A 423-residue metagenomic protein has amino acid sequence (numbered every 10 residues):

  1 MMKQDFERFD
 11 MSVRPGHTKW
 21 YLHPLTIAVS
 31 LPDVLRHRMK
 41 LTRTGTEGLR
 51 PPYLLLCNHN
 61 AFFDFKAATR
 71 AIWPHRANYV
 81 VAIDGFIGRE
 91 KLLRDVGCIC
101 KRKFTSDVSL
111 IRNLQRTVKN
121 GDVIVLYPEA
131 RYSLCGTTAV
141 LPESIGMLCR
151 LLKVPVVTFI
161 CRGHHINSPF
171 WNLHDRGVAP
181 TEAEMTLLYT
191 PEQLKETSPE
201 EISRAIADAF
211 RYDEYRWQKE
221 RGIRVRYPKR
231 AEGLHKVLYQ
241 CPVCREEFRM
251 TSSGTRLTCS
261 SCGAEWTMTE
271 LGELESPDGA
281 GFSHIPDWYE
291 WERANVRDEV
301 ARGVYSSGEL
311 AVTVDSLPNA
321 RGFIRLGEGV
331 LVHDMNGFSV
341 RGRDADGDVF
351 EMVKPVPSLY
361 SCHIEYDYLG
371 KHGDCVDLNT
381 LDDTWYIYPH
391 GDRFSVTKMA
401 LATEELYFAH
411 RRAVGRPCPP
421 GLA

Functional and structural regions predicted by a protein language model:
Y21-H59: Helix-to-loop junction immediately C-terminal to a conserved catalytic motif
L49-S106, K153: Catalytic core of membrane glycerolipid acyltransferases/transacylases, capturing the structured, soluble-facing
L55, L331-G373: Phosphoinositide-dependent membrane-docking surfaces
T117-I145: Catalytic-site beta-strand/loop segments enriched in glycine and acidic/polar residues
L134-E200, R204, V225-R245, S252-G263: A cross-family acyltransferase "interaction/gating" segment
F248-T251, M268-T269: Short, non-ligating residues that shape and space the ligands of small metal-coordination modules and catalytic
E265-G347: Long, charge-rich boundary regions
P355-A423: Acidic, Ser/Thr- and proline-rich intrinsically disordered linker/docking segments of eukaryotic scaffolds
